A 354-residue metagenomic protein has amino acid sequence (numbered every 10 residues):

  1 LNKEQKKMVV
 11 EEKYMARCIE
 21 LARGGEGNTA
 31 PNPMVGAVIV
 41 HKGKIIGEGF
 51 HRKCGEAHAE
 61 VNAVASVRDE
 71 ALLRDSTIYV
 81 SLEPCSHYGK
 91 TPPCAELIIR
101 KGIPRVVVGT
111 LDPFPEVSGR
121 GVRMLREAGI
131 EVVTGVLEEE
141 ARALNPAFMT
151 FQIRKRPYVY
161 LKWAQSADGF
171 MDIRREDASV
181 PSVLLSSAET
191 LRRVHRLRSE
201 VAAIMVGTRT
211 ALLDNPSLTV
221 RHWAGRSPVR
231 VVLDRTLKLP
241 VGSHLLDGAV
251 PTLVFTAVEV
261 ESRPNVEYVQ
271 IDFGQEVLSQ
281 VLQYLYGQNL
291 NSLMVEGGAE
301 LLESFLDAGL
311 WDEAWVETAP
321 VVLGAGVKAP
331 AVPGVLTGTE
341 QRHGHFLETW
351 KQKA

Functional and structural regions predicted by a protein language model:
N2-K3, V9-P33, R68, Y158-A354: Enzymes that bind and transform nitrogen-containing heteroaromatic metabolites
K3, T134-A143, M149, V183: Surface-exposed amphipathic alpha-helical tracts and adjacent flexible/coil segments at the periphery of soluble enzymes
G36: Helix-turn-helix
I39-E140, L306: Zn2+-dependent cytidine deaminase-like catalytic core
H87-G89, F114-V117, E140-L144, D168-I173 (+2 more regions): Short, well-ordered, mixed-charge alpha-helical segments that flank or form enzyme active sites
V117-S118, L144-N145, S304, G324: Short Asp/Glu-rich motifs
G121-R123, A147-T150, V220-H222: Short low-complexity, flexible loop/linker segments enriched in glycine and/or proline with clustered acidic
N145-Y158: Flexible, polar/acidic helix-loop-strand segments at domain edges
